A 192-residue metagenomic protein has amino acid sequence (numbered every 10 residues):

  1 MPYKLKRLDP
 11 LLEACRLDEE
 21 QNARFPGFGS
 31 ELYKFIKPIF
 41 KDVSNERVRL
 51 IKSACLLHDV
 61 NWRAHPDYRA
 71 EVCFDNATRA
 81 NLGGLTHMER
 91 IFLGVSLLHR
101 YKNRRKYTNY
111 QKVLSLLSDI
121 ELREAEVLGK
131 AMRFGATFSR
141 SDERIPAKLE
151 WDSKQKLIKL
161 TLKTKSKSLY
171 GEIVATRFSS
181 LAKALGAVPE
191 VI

Functional and structural regions predicted by a protein language model:
M1-K6: Catalytic P-loop NTP-binding/switch module of NTPases
P10-R16, L157-T161: A short, surface-exposed helix-loop junction/capping segment
L12-K148: Divalent metal-dependent catalytic cores for phosphoryl transfer on phosphate-bearing substrates
H87, V191-I192: Residue-level detector of family-conserved "landmark" positions at structurally sensitive sites
F138-V191: Low-complexity, glycine/alanine/valine/leucine- and proline-rich hydrophobic stretches
